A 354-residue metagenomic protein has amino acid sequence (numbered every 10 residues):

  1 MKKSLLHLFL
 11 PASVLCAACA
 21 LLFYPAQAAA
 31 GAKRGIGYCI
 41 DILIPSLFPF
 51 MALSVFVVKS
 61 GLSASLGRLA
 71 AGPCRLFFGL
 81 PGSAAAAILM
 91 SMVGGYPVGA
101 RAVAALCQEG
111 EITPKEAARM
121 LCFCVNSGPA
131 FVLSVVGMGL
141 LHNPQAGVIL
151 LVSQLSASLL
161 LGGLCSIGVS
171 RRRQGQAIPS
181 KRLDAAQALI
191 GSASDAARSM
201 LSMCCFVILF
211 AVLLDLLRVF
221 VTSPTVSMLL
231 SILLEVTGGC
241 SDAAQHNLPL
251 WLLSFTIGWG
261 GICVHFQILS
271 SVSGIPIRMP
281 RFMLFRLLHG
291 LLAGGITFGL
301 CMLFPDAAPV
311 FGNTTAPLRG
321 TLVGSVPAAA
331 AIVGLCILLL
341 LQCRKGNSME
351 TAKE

Functional and structural regions predicted by a protein language model:
K2-F9, L15, P129-Q174, M279 (+1 more regions): Transmembrane helix-loop-helix hairpins in multi-pass inner-membrane proteins
A12-P25, A32, G37-I42, F48-A52 (+4 more regions): Selected transmembrane alpha-helices and immediately adjacent juxtamembrane segments of polytopic inner-membrane
L22-K33, K59-S63, S134-V136, L141-P144 (+5 more regions): Transmembrane helix-loop junctions in multi-pass membrane proteins
I40-P45, G72-A84, P114, L201 (+4 more regions): Membrane-interfacial loop-to-helix junctions in multi-pass transporters
D41, S46, F50, S54 (+16 more regions): Alpha-helical transmembrane segments in multi-pass membrane proteins
L62, L189, A193-G261: Transmembrane helical segments that form the transport core of multi-pass membrane transport proteins
F77-L141, L230-Q245, W251-I275, L284-L287: Alpha-helical membrane segments and immediately flanking helix-loop junctions that form or couple to the substrate/ion
T113, P129-V132, L159, L250-R344: C-terminal transmembrane helix pair
